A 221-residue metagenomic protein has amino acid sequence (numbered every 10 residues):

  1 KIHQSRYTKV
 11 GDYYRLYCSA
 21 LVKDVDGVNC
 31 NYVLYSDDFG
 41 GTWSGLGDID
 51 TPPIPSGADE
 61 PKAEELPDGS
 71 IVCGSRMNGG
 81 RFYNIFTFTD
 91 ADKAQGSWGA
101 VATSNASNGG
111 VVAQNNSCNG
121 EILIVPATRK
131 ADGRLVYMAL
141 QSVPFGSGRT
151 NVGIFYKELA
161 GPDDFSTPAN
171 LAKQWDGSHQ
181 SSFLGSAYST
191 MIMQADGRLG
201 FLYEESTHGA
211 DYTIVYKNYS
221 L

Functional and structural regions predicted by a protein language model:
H3-C118, I124-L184, D196-L221: Beta-rich carbohydrate-recognition and catalytic domains
